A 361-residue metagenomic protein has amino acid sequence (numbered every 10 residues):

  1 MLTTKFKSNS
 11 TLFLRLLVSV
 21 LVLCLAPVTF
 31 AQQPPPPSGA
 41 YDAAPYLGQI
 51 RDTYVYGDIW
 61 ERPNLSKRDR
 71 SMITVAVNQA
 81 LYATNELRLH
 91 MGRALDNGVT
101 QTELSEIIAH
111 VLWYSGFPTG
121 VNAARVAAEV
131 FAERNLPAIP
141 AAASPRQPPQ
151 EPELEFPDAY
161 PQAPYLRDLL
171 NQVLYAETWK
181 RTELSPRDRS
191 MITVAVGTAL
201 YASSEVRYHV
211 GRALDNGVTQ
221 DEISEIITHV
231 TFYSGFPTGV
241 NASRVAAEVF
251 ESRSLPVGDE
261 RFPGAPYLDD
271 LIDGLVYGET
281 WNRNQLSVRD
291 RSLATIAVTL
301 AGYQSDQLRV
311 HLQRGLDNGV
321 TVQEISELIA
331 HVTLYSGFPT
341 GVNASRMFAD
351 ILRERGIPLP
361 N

Functional and structural regions predicted by a protein language model:
L2-L17: Bacterial N-terminal signal peptides that target proteins for export
R15-P27: Bacterial N-terminal signal peptides
A31-D69, L81-Y82, R88-N97, E103 (+11 more regions): Acidic, glycine/proline-rich low-complexity segments that act as flexible tails and inter-domain linkers
R70-N78, L104-I108, R189-G197, I226-I227 (+2 more regions): Short, structured motif recognition centered on aromatic/hydrophobic residues
Q101-W113, Q220-E225, Q323-E327: Amphipathic, charged alpha-helical scaffolds that flank and support histidine-based chemistry in signaling
V111-L112, V230-T231, T333: Transmembrane helix-bundle signature of multi-pass membrane transporters/permeases
L200, G302: Short, solvent-exposed interaction modules
